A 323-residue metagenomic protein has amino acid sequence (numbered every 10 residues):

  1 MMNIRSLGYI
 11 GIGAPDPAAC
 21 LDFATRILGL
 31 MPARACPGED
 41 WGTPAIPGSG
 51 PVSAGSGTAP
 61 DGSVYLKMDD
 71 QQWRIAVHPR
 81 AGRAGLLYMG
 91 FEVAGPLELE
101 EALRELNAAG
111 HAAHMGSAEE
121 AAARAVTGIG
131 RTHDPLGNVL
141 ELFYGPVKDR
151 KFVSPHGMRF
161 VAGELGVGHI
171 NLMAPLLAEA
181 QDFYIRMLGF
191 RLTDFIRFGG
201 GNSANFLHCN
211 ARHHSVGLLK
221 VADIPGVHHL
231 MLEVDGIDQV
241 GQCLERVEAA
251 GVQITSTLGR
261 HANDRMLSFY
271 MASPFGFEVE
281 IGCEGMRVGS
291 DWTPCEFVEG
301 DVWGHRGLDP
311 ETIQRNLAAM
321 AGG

Functional and structural regions predicted by a protein language model:
M1-A18, Y88-M89, V147-A178, R191-T193 (+4 more regions): N-terminal beta-strand motif that seeds the catalytic metal site of vicinal oxygen chelate
M2, G11-Q72, E120, L172-H214: Core segments of cupin and vicinal oxygen chelate
S6-G11, A24, L30, L66 (+13 more regions): Short, structured motif recognition centered on aromatic/hydrophobic residues
S6-P15, R80-N107, G128-D134, G166-P175 (+2 more regions): Vicinal oxygen chelate
W41, P60-G62, R83-G85, A123-T127 (+2 more regions): Short acidic/glycine-enriched loop/turn segments that link adjacent beta-strands
A54, G62-A94, S117-E119: Conserved donor-binding loop and adjoining core beta-sheet/short helix segment in diverse acyl/aminoacyl transferases
N107-G166, N205-F206, G251-G323: Vicinal oxygen chelate
A178-Q181, I185-F269, S273-F275, V279-I281 (+1 more regions): Structured core of small recognition/catalytic domains
